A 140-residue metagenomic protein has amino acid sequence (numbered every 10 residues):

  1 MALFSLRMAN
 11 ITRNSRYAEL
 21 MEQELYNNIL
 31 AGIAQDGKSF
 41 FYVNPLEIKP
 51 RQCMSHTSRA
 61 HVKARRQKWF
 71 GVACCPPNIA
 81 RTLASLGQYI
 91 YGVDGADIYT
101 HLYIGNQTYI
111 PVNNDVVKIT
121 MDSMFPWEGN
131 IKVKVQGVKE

Functional and structural regions predicted by a protein language model:
M1-E140: Aromatic (Trp/Tyr) and acidic
